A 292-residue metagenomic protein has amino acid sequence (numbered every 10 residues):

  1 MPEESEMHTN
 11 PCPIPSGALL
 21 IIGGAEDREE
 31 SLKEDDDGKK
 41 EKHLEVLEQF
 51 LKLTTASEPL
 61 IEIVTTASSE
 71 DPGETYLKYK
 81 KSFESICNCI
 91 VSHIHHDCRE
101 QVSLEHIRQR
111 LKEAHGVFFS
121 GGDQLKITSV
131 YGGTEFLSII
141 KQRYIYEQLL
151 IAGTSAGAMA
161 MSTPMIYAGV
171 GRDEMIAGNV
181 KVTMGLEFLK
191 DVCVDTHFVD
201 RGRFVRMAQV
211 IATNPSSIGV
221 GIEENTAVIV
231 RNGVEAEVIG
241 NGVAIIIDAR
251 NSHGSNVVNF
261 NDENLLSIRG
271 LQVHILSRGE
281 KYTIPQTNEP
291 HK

Functional and structural regions predicted by a protein language model:
P2-P59, G73, L77, I166-Y167 (+1 more regions): C-terminal and late-domain segments of enzyme folds
P15-G17, S57-E58, C89, K112-H115 (+2 more regions): Loop/turn elements at helix/coil->beta-strand transitions in domains of secreted/extracellular proteins
I21-G23, V64-T65, F119-S120, G153 (+1 more regions): Short beta-strand segments
D27, A67-D71, Q124, G157-A160: Gly/Ser/Thr-rich loops at beta-strand to alpha-helix junctions that form or flank small-molecule/cofactor-binding
E62-I63, S68-E113, F119, K126: Portal/gating segments that form or line small-molecule/metal binding sites
Q109-E113, E135-Q148: Catalytic-core regions built around general acid/base machinery
F119-G121, Y144-M165: Catalytic nucleophile loop
Q124-T134: Glycine/threonine-rich flexible loop motifs
